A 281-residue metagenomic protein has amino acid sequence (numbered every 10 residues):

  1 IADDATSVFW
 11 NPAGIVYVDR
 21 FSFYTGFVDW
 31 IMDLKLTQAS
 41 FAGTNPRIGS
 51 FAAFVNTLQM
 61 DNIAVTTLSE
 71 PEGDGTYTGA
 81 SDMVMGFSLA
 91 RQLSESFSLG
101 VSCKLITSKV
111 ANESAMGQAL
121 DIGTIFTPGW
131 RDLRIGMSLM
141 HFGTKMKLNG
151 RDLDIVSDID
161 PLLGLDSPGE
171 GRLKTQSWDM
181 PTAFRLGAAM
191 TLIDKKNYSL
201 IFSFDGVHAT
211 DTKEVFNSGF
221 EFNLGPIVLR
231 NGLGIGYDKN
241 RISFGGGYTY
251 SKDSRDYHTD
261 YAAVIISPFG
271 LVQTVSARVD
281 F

Functional and structural regions predicted by a protein language model:
I1-A2, V28, T124, V207: Intrinsically disordered, low-complexity segments enriched in polar/charged residues with Gly/Pro, especially when
I1-D19: Outer-membrane beta-barrel biogenesis signature
D3-D4, D29, N112, I265: Residues that cap or flank secondary-structure elements
Y17-F27: Transmembrane beta-strand segments of Gram-negative outer membrane beta-barrel proteins
R20, L36-F281: Outer-membrane beta-barrel porins/channels
